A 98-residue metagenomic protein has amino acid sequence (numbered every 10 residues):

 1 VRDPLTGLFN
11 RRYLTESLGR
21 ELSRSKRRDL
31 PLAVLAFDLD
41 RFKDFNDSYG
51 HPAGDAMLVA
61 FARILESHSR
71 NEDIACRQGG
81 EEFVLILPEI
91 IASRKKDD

Functional and structural regions predicted by a protein language model:
V1-E16, F37-G50, V59: Conserved nucleotide-binding and Mg2+-coordinating catalytic segments in signaling enzymes
R11-P31, F45, A62-R70, P88: Short regulatory alpha-helical coupling segments that immediately precede and/or link into cyclic nucleotide signaling
E21, E81-E82: Acidic-residue sensor for enzyme active/binding pockets
R41, N71, E81: A generic "binding-loop/recognition-motif" signal
N46-G54, G79-G80: A short glycine-centered flexible hinge/capping loop motif at secondary-structure junctions
M57-A60, V84-D98: Short helix/loop segment flanking the catalytic signature motif in cyclic-nucleotide metabolism enzymes
I74-R77: A short pre-motif secondary-structure segment
